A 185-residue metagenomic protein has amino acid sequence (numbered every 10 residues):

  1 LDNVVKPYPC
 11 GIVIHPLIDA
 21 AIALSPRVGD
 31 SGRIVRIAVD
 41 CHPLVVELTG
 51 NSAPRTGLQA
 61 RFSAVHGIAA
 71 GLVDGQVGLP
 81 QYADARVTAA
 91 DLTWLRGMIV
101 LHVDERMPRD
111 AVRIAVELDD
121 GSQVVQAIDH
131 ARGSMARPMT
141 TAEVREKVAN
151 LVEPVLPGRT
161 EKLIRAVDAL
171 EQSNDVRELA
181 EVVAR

Functional and structural regions predicted by a protein language model:
L1-R185: Terminal-appendage/accessory-domain detector
